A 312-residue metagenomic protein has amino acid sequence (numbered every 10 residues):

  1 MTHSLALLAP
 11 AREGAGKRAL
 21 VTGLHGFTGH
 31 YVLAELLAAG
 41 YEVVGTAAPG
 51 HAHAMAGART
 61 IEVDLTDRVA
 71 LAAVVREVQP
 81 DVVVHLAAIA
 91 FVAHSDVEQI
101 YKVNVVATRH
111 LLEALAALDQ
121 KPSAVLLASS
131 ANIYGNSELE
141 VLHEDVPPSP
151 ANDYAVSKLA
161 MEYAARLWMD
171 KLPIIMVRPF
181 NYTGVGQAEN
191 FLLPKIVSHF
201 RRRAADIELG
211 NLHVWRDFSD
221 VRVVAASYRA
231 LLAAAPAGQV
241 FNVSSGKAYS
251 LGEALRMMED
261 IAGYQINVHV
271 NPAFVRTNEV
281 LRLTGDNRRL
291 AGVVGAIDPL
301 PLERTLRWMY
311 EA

Functional and structural regions predicted by a protein language model:
K17-A38: N-terminal Rossmann NAD(P)H-binding glycine-rich loop of SDR-like oxidoreductase domains
A56-D67: Rossmann-fold cofactor-recognition segment
L65-V103: NAD(P)H-binding glycine-rich loop region in Rossmannoid oxidoreductase-like domains and their noncatalytic homologs
T66, Q99-A107, P148, N152 (+1 more regions): Glycine-rich NAD(P)-binding loop of the Rossmann-fold in SDR/ketoreductase-type enzymes
H85, R109-D153: Conserved Rossmann-fold NAD(P)-dependent oxidoreductase catalytic core, especially the SDR/UDP-sugar
Y134-G135, S149-D153, I175-L193: Flexible, glycine-rich beta-alpha linker
N136, S149-I175, R201: Active-site Tyr-X1-5-Lys
R201-A312: C-terminal substrate-binding subdomain of Rossmann-fold SDR/epimerase-dehydratase oxidoreductases
